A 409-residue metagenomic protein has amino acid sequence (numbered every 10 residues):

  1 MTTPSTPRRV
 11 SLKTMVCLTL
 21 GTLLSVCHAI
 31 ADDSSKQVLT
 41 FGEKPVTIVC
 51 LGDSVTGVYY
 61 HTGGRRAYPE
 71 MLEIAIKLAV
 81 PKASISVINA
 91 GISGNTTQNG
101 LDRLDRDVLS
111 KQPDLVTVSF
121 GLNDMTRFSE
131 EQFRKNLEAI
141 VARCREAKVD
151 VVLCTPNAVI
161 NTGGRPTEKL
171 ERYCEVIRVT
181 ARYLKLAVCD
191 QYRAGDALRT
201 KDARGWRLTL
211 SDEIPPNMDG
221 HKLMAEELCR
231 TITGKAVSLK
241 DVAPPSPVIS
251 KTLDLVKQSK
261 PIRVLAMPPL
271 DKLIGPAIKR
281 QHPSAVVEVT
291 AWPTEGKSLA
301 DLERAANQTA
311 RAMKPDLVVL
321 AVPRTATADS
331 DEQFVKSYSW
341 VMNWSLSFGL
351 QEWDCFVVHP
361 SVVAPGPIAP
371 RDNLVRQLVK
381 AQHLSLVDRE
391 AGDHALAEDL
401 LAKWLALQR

Functional and structural regions predicted by a protein language model:
R8-M15: N-terminal export leaders
M15-V26: Bacterial N-terminal signal peptides
C27-A31: Boundary at the C-terminal end of the N-terminal hydrophobic targeting segment
D32-D33, V38-E43, E70-S86, N95 (+4 more regions): Alpha-helical cap/lid subdomain in secreted, periplasmic, or secretory-pathway luminal O-acyl-processing enzymes
F41-T62, I249-M267: Short glycine-rich His-centered loop
S54, G91, P268-P269, P293: Catalytic nucleophile serine of serine hydrolases, specifically the conserved "nucleophile elbow" pentapeptide
V58-E70, D271-K272: Glycine- and acidic-residue-enriched helix-capping/strand-helix junction motifs
I232-V256: Pro/Ala/Gly-rich low-complexity, hydrophilic intrinsically disordered segments
